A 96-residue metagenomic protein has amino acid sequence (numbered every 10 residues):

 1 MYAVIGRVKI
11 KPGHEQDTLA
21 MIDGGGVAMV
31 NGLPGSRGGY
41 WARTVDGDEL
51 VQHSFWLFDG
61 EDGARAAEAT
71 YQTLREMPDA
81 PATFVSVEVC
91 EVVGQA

Functional and structural regions predicted by a protein language model:
M1-T70, M77-A96: Short S/T/G/P-rich N-terminal loop/turn motif that feeds into the first structured element of a domain
